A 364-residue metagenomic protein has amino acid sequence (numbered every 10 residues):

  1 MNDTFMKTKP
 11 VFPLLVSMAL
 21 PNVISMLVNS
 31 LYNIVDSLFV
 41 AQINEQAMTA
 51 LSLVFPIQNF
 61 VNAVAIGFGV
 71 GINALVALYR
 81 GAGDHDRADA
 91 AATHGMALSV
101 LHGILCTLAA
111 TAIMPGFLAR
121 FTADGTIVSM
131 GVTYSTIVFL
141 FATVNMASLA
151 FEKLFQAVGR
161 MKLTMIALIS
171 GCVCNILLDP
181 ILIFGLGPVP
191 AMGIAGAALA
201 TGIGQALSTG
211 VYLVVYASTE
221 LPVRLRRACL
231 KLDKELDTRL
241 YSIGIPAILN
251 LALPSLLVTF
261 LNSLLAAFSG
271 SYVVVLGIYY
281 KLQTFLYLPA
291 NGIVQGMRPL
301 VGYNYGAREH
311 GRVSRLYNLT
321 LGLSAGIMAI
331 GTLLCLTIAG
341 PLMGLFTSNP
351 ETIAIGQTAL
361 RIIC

Functional and structural regions predicted by a protein language model:
M1-S17, I194, A198-T201, L213-P254: Interhelical loop/hinge segments that connect adjacent transmembrane helices in multipass membrane
P13-N73, A77, I245-A267: Signature of the first transmembrane helix
M18-M26, N59, S99, V138 (+10 more regions): Residue-level signature of transmembrane alpha-helical cores of multipass secondary-active transporters and flippases
L27, L31-T49, L118-G125, I181-M192 (+3 more regions): Helix-terminus/linker motif at the lipid-water interface of multi-pass membrane proteins
M48-L108, N145-G159, L163-T164, N262 (+1 more regions): Small-residue-rich hydrophobic transmembrane alpha-helices
L105-T136, I330-Q357: Short membrane-interface helical motifs at transmembrane helix boundaries in multi-pass membrane transporters
G125-F151, T284, A290, P350-C364: Alpha-helical transmembrane segments of multi-pass membrane proteins
Y134, A167-I181, V189-E220: Hydrophobic alpha-helical transmembrane segments
